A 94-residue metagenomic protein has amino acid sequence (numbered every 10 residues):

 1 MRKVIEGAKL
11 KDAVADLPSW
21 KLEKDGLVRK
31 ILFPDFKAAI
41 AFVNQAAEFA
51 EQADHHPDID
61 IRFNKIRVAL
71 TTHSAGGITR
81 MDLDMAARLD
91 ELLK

Functional and structural regions predicted by a protein language model:
M1-F36: N-terminal first-folded block
S19-L22, Q45-P57, K94: Short arginine-rich
V43-A46, A86: Short amphipathic alpha-helical/adjacent loop interface patches that line ligand and macromolecule-binding sites
A50-I61, I66-T71: Mid-chain, well-packed structural core segment of small domains
R67-K94: C-terminal structural segments of small proteins and small subunits
